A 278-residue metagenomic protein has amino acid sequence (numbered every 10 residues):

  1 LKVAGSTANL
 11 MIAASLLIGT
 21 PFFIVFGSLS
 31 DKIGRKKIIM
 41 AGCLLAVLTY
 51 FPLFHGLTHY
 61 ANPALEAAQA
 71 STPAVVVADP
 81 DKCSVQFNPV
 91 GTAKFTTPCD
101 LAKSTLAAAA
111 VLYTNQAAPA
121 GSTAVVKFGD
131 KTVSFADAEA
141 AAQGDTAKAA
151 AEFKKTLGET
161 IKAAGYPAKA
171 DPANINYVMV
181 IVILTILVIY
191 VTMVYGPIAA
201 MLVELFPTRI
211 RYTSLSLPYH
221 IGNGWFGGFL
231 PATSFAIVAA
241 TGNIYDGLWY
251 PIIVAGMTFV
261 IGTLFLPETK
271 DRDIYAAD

Functional and structural regions predicted by a protein language model:
K2-L17, V178-V182, Y245-W249: Loop-to-transmembrane helix entry
L16-I24, T192-M193, G224-G228: Residue-level signature of mid-helix packing/kink "hotspots" within the transmembrane helices of 12-pass Major
F23-I33: Helix-to-loop junctions at the C-terminal end of transmembrane segments in multipass secondary transporters
K32-C43: Cytoplasmic membrane-interface "Motif A"-like loop-to-helix N-cap segments of 12-TM Major Facilitator Superfamily
L53-Y60, V254-D278: Multi-pass alpha-helical transporter architecture, strongest for 12-TM Major Facilitator/SLC carriers used
H55-V182: Low-complexity, proline/glycine-enriched hydrophobic segments characteristic of transmembrane helices
M193-F206: Intracellular juxtamembrane helix-capping segments at the cytosolic ends of symmetry-related transmembrane helices
V203, R209-T241: A late C-terminal transmembrane helix in Major Facilitator Superfamily
